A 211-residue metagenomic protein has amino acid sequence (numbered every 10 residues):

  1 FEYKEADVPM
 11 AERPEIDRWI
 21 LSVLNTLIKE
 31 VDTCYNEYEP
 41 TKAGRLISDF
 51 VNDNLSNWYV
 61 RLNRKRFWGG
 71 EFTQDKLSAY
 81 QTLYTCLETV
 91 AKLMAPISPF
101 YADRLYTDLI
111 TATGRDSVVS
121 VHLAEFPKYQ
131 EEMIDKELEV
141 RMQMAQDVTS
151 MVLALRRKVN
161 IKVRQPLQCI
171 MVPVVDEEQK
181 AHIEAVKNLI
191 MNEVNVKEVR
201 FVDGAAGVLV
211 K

Functional and structural regions predicted by a protein language model:
F1-K211: Feature 926 captures the class I aminoacyl-tRNA synthetase adenylation module centered on the KMSKS loop
